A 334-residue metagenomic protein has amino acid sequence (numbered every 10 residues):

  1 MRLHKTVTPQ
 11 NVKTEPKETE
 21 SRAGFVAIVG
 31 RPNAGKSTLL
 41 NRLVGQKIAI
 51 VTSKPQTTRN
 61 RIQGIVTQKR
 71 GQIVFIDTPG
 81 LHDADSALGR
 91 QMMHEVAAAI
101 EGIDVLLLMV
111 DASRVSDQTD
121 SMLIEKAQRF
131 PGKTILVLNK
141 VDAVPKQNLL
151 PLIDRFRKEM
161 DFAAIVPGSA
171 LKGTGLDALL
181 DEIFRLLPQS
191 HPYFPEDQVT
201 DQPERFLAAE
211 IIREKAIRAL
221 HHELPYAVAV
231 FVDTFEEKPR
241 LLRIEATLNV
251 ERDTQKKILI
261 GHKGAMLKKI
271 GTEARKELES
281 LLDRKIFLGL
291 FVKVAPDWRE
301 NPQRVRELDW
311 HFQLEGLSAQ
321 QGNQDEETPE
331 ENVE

Functional and structural regions predicted by a protein language model:
R2-H94, A98-G102: Conserved G1/Walker A P-loop phosphate-binding module
G35, G175, M266: Conserved glycine(s) of the Walker
Q46, I65-K69, A84, A99-L106 (+7 more regions): Conserved, well-folded catalytic cores of nucleic-acid-processing and energy-transducing macromolecular machines
T58, H82-D83, V115-S116, V144-P145 (+1 more regions): Catalytic P-loop NTPase motifs of RecA-like helicase/translocase cores
T67-Q72, H94-I165, E236-K238: Conserved C-terminal guanine-recognition region of P-loop GTPase G domains, centered on the G4
D77, N139, S169: Active-site glycine-centered loops adjacent to acidic/histidine catalytic or metal-binding residues that shape
G132-K133, D142-T200: Canonical P-loop GTPase G-domain recognition
E204-E334: P-loop NTP-binding site
